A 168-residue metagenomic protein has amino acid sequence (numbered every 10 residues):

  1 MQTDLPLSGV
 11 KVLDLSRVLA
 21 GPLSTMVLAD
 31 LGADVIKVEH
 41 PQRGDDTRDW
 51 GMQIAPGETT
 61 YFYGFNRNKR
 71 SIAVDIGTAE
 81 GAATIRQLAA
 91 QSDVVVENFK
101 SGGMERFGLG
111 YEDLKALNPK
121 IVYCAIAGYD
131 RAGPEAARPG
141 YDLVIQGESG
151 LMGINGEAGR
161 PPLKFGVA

Functional and structural regions predicted by a protein language model:
M1-A168: N-terminal helix-loop segment corresponding to the beta1-alpha1 unit of nucleotide/adenylate-binding folds
